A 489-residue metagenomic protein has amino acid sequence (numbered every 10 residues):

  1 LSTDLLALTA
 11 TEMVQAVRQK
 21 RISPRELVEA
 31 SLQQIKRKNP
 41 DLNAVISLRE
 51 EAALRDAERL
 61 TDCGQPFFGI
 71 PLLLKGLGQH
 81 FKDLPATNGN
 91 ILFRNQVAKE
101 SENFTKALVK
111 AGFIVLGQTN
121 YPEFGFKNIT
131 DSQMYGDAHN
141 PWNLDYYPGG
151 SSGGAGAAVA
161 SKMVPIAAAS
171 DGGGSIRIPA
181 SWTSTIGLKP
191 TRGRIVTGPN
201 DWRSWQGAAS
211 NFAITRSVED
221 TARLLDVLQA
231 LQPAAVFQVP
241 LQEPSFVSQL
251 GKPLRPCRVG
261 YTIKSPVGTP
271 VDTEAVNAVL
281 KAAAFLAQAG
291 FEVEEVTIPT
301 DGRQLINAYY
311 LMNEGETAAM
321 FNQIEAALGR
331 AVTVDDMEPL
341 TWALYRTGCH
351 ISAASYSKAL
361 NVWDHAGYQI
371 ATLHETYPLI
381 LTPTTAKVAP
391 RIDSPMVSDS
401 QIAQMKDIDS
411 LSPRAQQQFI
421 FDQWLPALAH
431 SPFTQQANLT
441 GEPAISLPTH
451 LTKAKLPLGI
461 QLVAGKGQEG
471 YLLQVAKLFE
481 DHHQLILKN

Functional and structural regions predicted by a protein language model:
L1-S47, A52, K488: An N-terminal boundary/leader segment
K20, K75, I351-N489: Glycine-rich, small-residue loops and helix-cap segments that act as flexible hinges at active-site edges
P24-V28, T273-T297, E325-R330, K358-Y377: Acyltransferase
R59-P71, L250-G260: Immediate post-signal peptide segment of exported/extracytoplasmic ligand-binding proteins
P66-F104: Enzymes and membrane/adaptor proteins characterized by extended Gly/Ser/Thr/Asp/Glu-rich, aromatic-dotted
E102-L228, P443-L447, L456-G459: Short glycine/serine-rich loop segments
K189-N277, L485-N489: A short helix-breaking turn/cap at a secondary-structure junction
V236-M312, M337-L344: Gly/Ser-rich, acidic/histidine-flanked active-site/gating loops
